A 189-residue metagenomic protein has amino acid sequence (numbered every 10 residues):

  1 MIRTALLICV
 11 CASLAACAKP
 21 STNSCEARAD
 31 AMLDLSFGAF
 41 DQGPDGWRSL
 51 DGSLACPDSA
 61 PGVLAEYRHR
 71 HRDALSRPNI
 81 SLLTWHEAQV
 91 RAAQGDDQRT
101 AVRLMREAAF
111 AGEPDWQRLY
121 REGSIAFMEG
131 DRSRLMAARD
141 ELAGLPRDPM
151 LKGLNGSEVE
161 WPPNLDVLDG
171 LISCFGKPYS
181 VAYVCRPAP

Functional and structural regions predicted by a protein language model:
M1-T4: Positively charged n-region of N-terminal signal peptides that target proteins for export
A15-A16: C-terminal motif of bacterial Sec signal peptides marking the signal peptidase cleavage site
P20-E87, E141-P189: N-terminal alpha-helical interaction modules that lie
G52-A55, A92-A93, F127-G130: Hydrophobic/aromatic side-chain positions at a characteristic register within alpha-helices of tetratricopeptide repeats
H86, V90, R121-M128: "A position-specific structural signal for the A-helix of alpha-solenoid helical repeats
T100-A101: Single-residue signature of alpha-solenoid repeat helices
M105-F110, G123, R132-M150: TPR/TPR-like (Sel1-like) alpha-helical repeat modules
